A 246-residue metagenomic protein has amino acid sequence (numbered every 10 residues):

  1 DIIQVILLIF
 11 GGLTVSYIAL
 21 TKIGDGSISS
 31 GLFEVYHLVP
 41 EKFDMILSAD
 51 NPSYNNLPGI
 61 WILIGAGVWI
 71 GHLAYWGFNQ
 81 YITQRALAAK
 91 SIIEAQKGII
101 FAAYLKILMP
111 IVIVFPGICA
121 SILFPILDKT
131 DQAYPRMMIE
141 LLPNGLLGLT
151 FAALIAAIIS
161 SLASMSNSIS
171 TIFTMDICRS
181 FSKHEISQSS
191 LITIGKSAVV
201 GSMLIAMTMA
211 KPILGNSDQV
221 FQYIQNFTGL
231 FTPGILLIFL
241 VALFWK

Functional and structural regions predicted by a protein language model:
D1-K246: Membrane-embedded helix-loop-helix hairpins and adjacent transmembrane boundary segments in multi-pass transporters
